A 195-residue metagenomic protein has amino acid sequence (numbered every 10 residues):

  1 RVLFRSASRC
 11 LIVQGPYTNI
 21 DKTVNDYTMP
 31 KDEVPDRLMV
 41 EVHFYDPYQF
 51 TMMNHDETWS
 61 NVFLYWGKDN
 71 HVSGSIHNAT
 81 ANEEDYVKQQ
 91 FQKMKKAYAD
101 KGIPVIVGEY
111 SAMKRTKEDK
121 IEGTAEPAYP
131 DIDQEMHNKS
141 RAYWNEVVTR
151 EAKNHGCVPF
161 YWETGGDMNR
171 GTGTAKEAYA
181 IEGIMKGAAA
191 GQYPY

Functional and structural regions predicted by a protein language model:
R1-E83, K88-M113, N154-C157: Active-site region of glycoside hydrolase catalytic domains
D32, K117-Y195: Aromatic-rich peripheral "rim/lid" segments of glycoside hydrolase catalytic domains that contact and position glycan
